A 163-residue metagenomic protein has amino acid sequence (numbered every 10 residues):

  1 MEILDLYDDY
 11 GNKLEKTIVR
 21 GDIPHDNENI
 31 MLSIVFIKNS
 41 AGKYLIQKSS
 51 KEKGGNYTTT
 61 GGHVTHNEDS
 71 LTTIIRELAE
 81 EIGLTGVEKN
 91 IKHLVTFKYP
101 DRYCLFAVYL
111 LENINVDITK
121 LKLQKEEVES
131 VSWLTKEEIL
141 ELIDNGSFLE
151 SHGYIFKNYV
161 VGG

Functional and structural regions predicted by a protein language model:
M1-I34, S40: Acidic, metal-coordinating catalytic segment for phosphate/diphosphate chemistry, firing primarily on the Nudix
L14, K92-L94: Local beta-strand/beta-hairpin segments that build beta-sheet-rich folds
I23-E28, V95-A107: Acidic pyrophosphate-coordinating catalytic loop
L32-H63: A glycine-rich, hydrophobic loop/mini-helix early in the fold
I46, T58-K92: The catalytic Nudix box helix
G54-Y57, H66, P100-C104, V108 (+2 more regions): Nudix hydrolase/Nudix homology domain
